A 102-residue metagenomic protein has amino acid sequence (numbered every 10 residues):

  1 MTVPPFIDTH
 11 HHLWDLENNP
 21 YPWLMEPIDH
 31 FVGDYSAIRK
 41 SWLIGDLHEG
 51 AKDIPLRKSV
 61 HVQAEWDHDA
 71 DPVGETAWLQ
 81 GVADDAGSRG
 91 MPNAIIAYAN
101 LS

Functional and structural regions predicted by a protein language model:
M1-S102: Helix-coil boundary/capping segments in enzymes
